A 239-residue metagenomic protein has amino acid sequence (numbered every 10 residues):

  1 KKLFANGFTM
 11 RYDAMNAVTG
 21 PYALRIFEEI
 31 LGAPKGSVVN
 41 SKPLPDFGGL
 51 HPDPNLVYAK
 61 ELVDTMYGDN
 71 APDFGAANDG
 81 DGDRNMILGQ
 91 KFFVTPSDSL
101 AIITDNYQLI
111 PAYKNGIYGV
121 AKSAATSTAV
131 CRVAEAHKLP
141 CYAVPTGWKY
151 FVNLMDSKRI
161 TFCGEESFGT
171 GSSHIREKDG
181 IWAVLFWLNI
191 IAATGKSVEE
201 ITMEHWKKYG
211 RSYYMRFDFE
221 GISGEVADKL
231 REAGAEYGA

Functional and structural regions predicted by a protein language model:
K1-K208: Phosphate-binding chemistry for phosphorylated carbohydrates and sugar-nucleotides
K196-A239: Catalytic-core signal marking the mid-to-C-terminal active-site face
